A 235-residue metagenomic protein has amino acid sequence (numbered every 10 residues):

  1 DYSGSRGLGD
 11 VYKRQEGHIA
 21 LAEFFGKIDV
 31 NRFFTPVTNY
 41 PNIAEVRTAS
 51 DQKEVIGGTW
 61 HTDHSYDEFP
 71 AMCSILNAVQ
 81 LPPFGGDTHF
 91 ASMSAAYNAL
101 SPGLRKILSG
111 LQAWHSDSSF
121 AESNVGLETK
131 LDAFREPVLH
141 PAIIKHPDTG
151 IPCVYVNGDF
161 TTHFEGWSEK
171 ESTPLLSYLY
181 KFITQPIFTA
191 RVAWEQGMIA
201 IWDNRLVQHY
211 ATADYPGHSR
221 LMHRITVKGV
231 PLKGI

Functional and structural regions predicted by a protein language model:
D1-Y12: Single conserved hydrophobic/aromatic residue that forms the stacking wall/gate of nucleotide- or nucleobase-binding
D10-I199, R205-I235: Non-heme Fe(II) oxygenase catalytic core, chiefly the N-lobe of the double-stranded beta-helix
